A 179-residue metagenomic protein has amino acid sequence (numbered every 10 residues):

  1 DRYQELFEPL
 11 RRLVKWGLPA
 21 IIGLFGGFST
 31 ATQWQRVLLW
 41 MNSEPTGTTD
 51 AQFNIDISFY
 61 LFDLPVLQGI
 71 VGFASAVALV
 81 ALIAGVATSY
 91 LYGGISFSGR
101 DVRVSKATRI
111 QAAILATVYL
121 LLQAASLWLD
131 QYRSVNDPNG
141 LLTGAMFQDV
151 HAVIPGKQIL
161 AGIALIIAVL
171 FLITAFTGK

Functional and structural regions predicted by a protein language model:
D1-D56, L64, Q68-K179: Contiguous transmembrane helix-bundle modules in multi-pass membrane proteins
